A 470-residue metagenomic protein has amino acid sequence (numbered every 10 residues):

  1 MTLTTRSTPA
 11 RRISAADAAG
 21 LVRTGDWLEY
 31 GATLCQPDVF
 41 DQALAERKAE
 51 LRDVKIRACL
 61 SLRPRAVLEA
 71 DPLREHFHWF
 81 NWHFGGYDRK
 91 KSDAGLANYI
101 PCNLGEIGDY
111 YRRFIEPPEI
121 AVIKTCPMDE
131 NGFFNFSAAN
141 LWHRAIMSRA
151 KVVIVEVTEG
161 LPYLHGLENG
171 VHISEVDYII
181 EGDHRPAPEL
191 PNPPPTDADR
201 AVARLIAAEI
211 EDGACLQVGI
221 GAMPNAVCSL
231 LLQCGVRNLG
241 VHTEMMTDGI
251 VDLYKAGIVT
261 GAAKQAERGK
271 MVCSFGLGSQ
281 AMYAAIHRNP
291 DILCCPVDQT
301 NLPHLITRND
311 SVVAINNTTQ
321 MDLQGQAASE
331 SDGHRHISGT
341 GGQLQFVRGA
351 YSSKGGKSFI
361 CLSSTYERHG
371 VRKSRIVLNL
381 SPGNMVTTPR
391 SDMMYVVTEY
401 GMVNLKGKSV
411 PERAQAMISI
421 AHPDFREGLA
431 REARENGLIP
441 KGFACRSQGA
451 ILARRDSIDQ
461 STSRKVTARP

Functional and structural regions predicted by a protein language model:
M1-P470: Conserved alpha/beta enzyme-core scaffold
